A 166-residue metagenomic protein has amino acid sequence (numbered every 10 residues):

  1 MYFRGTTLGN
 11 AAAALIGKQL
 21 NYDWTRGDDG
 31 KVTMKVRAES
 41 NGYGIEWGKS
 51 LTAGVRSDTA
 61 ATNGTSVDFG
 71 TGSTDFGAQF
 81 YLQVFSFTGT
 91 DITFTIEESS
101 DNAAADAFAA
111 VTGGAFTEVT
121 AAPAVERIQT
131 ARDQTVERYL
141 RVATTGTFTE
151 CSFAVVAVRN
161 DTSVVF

Functional and structural regions predicted by a protein language model:
M1-G44, T135: Short beta-strand and beta-hairpin "edge-sheet" elements
Y2, T93-E97, V156: Beta-strand signatures of extracellular beta-sandwich domains
I45-F76, Y81: Solvent-exposed, flexible loop/coil segments flanking beta-strands in beta-rich domains
T65-G70, A122-D133: Exposed aromatic-hydrophobic patches
T74-T88, L140-T144: A short beta-strand element within beta-rich, extracytoplasmic domains of secreted/secretory-pathway proteins
V84-I92, N102-A103, T147-C151: Extended, low-complexity, turn-rich repeat/linker tracts enriched in Gly/Pro/Ser/Thr and Asp/Glu that occur
F108-A121: Solvent-exposed serine/threonine-rich low-complexity stretches and specific carbohydrate-binding patches
T145-F166: C-terminal interaction-tip segments
